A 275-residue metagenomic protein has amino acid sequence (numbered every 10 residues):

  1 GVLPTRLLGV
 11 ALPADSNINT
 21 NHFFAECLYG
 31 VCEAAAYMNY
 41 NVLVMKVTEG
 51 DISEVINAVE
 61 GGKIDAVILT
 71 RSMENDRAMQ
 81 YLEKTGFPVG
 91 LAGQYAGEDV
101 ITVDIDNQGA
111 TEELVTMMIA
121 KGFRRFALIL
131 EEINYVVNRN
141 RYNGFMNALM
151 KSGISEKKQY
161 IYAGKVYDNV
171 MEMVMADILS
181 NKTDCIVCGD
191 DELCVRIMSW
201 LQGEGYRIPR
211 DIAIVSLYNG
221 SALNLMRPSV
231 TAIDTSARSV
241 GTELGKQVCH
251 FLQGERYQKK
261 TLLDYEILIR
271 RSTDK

Functional and structural regions predicted by a protein language model:
G1-R6: N-terminal helix-turn-helix DNA-binding module of bacterial transcription factors
L7-T116, V174-N181: Alpha-helical recognition/docking segments in bacterial nutrient-uptake and carbohydrate-utilization systems
H22-Y37, A110-E113, V136-S155, R196 (+1 more regions): Short, solvent-exposed amphipathic alpha-helices that sit in or adjacent to ligand/effector-binding or catalytic
A35-K46, M146-V170: Short beta-strand elements in bilobed, periplasmic/extracellular small-molecule ligand-binding domains
V103-L128, N143-M150, Y167-A176, C194 (+1 more regions): Hydrophobic alpha-helical segments within soluble ligand-binding/sensing domains
L114-I154, K259-D274: An alpha-beta-alpha
R125-F126, E156-Y160, I208-I214: Short acidic capping loops at alpha-helix termini that bridge into adjacent secondary structure
E172-K275: Flexible loop/turn connectors
